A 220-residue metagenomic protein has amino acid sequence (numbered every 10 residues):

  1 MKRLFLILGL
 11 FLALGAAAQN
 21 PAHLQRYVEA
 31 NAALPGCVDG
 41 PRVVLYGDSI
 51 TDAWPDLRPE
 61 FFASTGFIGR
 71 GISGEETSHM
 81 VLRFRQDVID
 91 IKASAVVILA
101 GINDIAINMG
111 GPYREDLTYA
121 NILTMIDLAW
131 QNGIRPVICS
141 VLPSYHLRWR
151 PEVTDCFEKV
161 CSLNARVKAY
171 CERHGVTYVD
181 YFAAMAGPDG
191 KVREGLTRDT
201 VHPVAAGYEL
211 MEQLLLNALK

Functional and structural regions predicted by a protein language model:
L4-A13: Sec-dependent N-terminal signal peptides
L8, Y46, R70-S73, A100 (+1 more regions): Short glycine-rich loop/turn motifs that provide flexible caps or phosphate-binding loops at active sites
F11, I50, G74, P143 (+1 more regions): Residue-level detector of flexible, active-site-proximal loop/helix-junction positions within diverse enzyme catalytic
A17-A95: Serine-esterase "nucleophile elbow" of acetyl-processing enzymes
E60-G66, L82-K220: Alpha-helical cap/lid subdomain in secreted, periplasmic, or secretory-pathway luminal O-acyl-processing enzymes
